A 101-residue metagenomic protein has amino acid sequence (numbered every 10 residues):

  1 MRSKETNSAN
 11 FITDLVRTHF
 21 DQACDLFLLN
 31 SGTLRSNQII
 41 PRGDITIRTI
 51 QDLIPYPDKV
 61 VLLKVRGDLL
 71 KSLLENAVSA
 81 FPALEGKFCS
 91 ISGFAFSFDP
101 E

Functional and structural regions predicted by a protein language model:
M1-E5: Glycine-rich phosphate/diphosphate-binding loops and the adjacent beta-loop-alpha structural elements that coordinate
T6, N10-E101: Feature captures C-terminal
